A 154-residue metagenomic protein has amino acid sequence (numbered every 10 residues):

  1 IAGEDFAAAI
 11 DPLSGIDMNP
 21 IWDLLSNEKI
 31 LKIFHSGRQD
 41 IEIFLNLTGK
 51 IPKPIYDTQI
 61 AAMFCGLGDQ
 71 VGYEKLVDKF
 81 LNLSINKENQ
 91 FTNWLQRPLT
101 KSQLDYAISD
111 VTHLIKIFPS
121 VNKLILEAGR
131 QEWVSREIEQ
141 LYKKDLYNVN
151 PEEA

Functional and structural regions predicted by a protein language model:
I1-K75: Conserved RNase H-like, two-metal-ion catalytic cores of nucleic-acid enzymes
I16-N19, V71, A128, E132 (+2 more regions): Generic alpha-helical secondary structure signal
E28, F64-C65, F80, I117 (+2 more regions): Generic structural signal for hydrophobic core residues of well-folded globular domains
I30, L81-L83, R130: Short aromatic/hydrophobic-glycine micro-motifs
Y73-I85: A polyampholytic, Gly/Pro-enriched intrinsically disordered region
I85-L146: Acidic, Mg2+-coordinating catalytic module of metal-dependent nucleases/exonucleases that use a two-metal-ion mechanism
Y147-A154: Short, intrinsically disordered, charge-balanced linker/junction segments flanking boundaries in proteins
